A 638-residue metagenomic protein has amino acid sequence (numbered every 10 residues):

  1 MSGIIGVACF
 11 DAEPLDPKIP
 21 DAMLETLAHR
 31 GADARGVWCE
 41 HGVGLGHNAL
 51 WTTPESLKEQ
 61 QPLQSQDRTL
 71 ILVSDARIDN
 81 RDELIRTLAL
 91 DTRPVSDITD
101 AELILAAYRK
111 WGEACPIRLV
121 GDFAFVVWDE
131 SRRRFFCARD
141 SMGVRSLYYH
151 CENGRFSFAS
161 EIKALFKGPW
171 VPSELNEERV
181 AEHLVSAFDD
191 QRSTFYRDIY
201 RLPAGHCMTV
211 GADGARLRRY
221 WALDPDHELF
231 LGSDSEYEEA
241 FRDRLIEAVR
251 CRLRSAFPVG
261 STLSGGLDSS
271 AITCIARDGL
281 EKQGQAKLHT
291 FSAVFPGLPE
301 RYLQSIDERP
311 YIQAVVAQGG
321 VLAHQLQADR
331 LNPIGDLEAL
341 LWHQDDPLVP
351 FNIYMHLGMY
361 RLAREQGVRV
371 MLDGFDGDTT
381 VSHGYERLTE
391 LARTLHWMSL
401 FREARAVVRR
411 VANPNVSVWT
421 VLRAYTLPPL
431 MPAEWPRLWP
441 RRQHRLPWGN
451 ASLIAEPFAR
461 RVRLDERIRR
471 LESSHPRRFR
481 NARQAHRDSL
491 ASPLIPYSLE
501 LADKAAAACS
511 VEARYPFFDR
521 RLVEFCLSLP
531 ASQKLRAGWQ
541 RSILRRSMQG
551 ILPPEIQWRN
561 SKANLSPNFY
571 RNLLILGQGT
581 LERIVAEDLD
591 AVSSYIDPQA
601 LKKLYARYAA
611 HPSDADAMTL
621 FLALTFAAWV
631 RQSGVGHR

Functional and structural regions predicted by a protein language model:
M1-C9, P14, D21-A22, L90 (+9 more regions): Adenosyl-5′-phosphate
M1-H343, H356, G550, E555 (+2 more regions): Cysteine-centered catalytic environments shared across enzyme families
S186, D346-F351: Short, flexible loop segments at the rims of nucleotide/cofactor-binding pockets, characterized by
L263-G265, S292-V294, Q327, F375 (+3 more regions): Active-site proximal loops enriched in glycine and acidic residues that flank catalytic Cys/His/Asp and coordinate
V321, D346, V368: Short glycine/serine/threonine/alanine-rich loop segments
E338-W342, E365, E386-T389, N572-L573: Short low-complexity, flexible loop/linker segments enriched in glycine and/or proline with clustered acidic
V368-G384: Short acidic/histidine-rich active-site segments
T380-V407: A mobile, often basic/glycine-rich helix-loop segment that functions as the active-site lid/recognition loop
